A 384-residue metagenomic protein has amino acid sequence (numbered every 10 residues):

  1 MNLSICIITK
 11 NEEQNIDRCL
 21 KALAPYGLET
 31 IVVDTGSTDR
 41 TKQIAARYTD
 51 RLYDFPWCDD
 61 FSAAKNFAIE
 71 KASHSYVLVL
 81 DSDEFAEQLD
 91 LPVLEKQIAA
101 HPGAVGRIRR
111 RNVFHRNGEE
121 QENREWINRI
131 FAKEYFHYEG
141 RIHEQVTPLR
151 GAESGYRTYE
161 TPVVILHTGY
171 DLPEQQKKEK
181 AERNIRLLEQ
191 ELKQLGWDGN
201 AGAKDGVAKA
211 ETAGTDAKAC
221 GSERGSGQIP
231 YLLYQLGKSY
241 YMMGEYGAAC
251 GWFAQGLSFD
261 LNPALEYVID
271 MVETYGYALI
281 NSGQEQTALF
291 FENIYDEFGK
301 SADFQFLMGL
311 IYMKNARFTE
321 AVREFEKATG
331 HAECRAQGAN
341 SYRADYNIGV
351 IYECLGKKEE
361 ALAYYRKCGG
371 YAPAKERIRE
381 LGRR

Functional and structural regions predicted by a protein language model:
M1-N2, A63-I69, S75, A86-G202 (+2 more regions): Catalytic-site signature of metal-activated, phosphate-bearing donor transferases, centered on the GT-A/GT-A-like
I7-Y26: Short, well-formed alpha-helical segments that are part of the catalytic scaffolds of diverse glycosyltransferases
Q14-D17, D39-Y48, L89: Acidic helix N-cap motif at the loop->helix transition within catalytic regions of sugar-transfer enzymes
A22, D34-Q43, W57, D81-F85: A conserved acidic beta->alpha catalytic loop
L28, Q43-F67, K71: Conserved donor nucleotide-binding strand/loop of the catalytic core
A249, T287-A288, A321, A361: Single-residue signature of alpha-solenoid repeat helices
